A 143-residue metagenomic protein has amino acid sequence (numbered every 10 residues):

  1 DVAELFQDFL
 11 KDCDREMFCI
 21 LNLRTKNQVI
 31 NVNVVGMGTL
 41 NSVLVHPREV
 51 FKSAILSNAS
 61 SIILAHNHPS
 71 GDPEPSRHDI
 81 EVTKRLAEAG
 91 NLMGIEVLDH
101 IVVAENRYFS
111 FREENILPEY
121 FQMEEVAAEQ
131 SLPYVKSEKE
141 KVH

Functional and structural regions predicted by a protein language model:
D1-I30: Long amphipathic N-terminal alpha/beta scaffold segment
E4, K26, G36-M123: Active-site-proximal loop/helix of nucleotide/amide-processing enzymes and allied scaffolds
F9-D12, L21, F111-E114, M123 (+1 more regions): Generic signature of intrinsically disordered, low-complexity segments enriched in small/polar residues
M17-T25, M37-G38, S42, E129 (+1 more regions): Metal-centered catalytic cores of metalloenzymes
M123-E129: Polybasic/polar functional segments that serve as interface/processing modules
K139-H143: Non-Sec secretion/translocation targeting segments of pathogen effectors
